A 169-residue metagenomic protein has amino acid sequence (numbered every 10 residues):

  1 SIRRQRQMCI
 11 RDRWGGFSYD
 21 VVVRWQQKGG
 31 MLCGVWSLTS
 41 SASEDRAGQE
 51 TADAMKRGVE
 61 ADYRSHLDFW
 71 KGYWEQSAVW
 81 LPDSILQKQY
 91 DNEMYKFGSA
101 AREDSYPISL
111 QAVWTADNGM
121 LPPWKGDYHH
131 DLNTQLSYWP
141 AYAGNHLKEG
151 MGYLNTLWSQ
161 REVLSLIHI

Functional and structural regions predicted by a protein language model:
S1-I10, I167-H168: Single conserved hydrophobic/aromatic residue that forms the stacking wall/gate of nucleotide- or nucleobase-binding
Q7, R11-A61: Beta-strand-rich recognition/accessory modules
Y63-I167: Substrate-binding groove/exosite segments of carbohydrate-active enzymes
